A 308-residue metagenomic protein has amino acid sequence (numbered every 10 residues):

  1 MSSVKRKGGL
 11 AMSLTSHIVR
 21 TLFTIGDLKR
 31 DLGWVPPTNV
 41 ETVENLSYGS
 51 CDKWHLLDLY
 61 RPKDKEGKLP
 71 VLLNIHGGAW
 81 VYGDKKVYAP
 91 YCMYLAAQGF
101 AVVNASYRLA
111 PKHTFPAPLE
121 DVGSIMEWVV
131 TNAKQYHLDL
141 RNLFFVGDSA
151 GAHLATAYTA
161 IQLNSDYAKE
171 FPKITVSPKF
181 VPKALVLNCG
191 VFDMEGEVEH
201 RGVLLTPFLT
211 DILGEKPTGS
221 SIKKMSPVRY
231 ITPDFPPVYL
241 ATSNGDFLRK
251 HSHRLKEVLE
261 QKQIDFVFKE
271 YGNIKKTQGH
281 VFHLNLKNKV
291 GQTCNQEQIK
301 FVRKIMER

Functional and structural regions predicted by a protein language model:
S2-R308: Alpha/beta-hydrolase superfamily serine-hydrolase fold, recognizing
